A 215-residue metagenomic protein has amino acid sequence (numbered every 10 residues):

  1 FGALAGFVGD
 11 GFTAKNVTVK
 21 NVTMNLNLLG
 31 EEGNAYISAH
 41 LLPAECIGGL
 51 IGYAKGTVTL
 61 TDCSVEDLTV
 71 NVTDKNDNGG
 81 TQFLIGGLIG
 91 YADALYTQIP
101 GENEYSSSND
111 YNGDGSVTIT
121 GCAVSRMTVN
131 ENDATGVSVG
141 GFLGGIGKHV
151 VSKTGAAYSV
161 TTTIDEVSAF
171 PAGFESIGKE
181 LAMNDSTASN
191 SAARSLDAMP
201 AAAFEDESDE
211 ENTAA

Functional and structural regions predicted by a protein language model:
F1-A215: Surface-exposed loop/turn motifs in large extracellular/passenger domains
